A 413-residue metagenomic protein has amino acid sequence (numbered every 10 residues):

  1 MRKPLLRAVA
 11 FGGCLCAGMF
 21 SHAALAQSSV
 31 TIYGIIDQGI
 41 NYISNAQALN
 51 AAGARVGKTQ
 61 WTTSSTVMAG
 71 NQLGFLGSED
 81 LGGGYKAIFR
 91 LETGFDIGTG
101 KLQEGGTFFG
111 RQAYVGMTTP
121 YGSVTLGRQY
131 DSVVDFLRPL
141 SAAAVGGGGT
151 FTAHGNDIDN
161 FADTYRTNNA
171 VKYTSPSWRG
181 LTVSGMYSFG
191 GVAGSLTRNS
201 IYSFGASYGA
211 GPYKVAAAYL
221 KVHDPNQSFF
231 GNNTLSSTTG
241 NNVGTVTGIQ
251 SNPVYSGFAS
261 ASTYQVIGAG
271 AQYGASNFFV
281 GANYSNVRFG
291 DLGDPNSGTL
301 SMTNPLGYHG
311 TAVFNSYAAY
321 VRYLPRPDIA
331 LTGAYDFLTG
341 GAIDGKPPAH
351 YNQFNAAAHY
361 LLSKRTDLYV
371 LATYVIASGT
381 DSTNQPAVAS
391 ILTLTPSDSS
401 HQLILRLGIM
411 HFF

Functional and structural regions predicted by a protein language model:
G18-A23: N-terminal signal peptide c-region/cleavage motif recognized by signal peptidases
Q27-Y42, W61-V192, R198-K221, T373-A377: Outer membrane beta-barrel
I40-A48, F95-K101, S132-F136, G191-S195 (+6 more regions): Gram-negative outer-membrane beta-barrel proteins
K58-W61, I158, G190-G191, P253-G257 (+3 more regions): Extracellular loop and loop/strand-boundary signature of outer-membrane beta-barrel proteins
S64-G70, G106-G110, A162-R166, S195-N199 (+6 more regions): Transmembrane beta-barrel outer-membrane domains
L76-D80, T118-P120, T174-S177, S207-G211 (+4 more regions): Structural signature of outer-membrane beta-barrel channels/translocons
S207-Q353: Detector for outer-membrane/organellar transmembrane beta-barrel domains, recognizing the amphipathic beta-strand
S399-F413: Outer-membrane beta-barrel "beta-signal"
